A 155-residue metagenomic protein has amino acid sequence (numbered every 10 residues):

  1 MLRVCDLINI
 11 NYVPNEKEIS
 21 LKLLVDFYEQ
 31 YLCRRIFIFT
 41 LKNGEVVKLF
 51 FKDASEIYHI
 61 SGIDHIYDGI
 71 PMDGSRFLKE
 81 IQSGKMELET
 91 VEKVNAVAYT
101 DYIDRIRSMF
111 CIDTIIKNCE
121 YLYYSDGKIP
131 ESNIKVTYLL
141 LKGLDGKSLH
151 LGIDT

Functional and structural regions predicted by a protein language model:
M1-V136: An acidic, glycine-rich, mixed-charge low-complexity segment common to nucleic-acid enzymes
G127-D154: Basic/aromatic recognition patch in beta-strand/loop cores that engages polyanionic ligands
